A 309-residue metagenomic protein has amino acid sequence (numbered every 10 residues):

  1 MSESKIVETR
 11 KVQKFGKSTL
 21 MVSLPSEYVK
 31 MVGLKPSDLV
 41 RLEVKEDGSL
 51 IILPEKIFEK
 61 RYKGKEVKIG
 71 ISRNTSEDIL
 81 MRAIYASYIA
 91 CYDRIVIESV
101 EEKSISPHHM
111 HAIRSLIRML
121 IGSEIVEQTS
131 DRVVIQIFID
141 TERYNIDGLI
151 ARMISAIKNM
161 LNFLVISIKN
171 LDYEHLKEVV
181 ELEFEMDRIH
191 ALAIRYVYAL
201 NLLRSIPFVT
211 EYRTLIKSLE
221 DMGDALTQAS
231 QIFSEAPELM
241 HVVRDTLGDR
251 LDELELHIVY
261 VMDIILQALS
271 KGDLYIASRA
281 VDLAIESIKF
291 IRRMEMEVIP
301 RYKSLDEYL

Functional and structural regions predicted by a protein language model:
M1-S4: Secretory targeting signatures
E8-K11, K17, S23-V40, V44-L309: Cytosolic, long alpha-helical scaffolding segments
